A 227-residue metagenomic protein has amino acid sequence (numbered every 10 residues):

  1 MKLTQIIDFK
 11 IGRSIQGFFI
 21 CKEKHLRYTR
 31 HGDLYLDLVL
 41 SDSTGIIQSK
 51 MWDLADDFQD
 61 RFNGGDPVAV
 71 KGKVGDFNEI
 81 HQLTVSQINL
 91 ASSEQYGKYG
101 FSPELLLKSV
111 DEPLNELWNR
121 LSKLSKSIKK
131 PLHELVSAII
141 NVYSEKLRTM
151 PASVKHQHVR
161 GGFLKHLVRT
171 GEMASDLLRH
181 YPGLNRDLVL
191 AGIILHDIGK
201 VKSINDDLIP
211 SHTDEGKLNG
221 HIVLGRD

Functional and structural regions predicted by a protein language model:
M1-I15: OB-fold nucleic-acid-binding modules
Q16, Y35: Short coil/loop residues immediately preceding or within conserved phosphate-binding loops of NTP-utilizing enzyme
K24-L34, G45-Q48, L54-S102: OB-fold single-stranded nucleic acid-binding module
D37-D42: Short, acidic/hydrophobic/Gly-rich beta-strand patch recurrent on exposed beta strands that often constitutes part
Q82-P151: Extended, charge-rich, solvent-exposed interface segments
S153-V159, K165-H166, S175-D227: Divalent metal-dependent catalytic cores for phosphoryl transfer on phosphate-bearing substrates
